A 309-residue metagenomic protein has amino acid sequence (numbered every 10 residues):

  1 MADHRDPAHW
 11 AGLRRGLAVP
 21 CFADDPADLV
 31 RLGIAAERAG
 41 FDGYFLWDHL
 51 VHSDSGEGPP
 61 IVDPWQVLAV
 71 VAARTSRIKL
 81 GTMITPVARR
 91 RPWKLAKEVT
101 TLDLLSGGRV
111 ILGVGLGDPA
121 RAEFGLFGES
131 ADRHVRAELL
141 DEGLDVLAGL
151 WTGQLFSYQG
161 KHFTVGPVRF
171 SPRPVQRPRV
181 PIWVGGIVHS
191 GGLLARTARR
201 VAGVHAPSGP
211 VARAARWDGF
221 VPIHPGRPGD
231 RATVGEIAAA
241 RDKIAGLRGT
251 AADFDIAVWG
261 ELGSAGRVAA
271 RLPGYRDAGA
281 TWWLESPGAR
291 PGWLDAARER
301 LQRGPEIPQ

Functional and structural regions predicted by a protein language model:
M1-Q309: Active-site-adjacent structural elements that line small-molecule/cofactor binding pockets in enzymes
